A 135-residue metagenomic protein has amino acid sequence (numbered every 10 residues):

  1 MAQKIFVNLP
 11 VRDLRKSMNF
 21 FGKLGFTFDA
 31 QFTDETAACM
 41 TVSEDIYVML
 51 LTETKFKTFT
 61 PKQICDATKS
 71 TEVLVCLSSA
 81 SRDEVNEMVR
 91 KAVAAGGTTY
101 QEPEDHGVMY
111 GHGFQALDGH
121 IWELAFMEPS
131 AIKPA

Functional and structural regions predicted by a protein language model:
M1-M18, E72-L77, M127-A135: N-terminal beta-strand motif that seeds the catalytic metal site of vicinal oxygen chelate
A2-L14, F28-D29, M88, F114 (+1 more regions): Extended, non-catalytic scaffold segments that flank or surround catalytic motifs
N8-F56: Core segments of cupin and vicinal oxygen chelate
F56-Q63, I132-P134: A short, acidic/glycine-rich surface segment
C65-S70: Short, flexible turn/loop "capping" segments at secondary-structure junctions
V73-R90, A95-T98: Mid-chain, well-packed structural core segment of small domains
V89-A135: Vicinal oxygen chelate
